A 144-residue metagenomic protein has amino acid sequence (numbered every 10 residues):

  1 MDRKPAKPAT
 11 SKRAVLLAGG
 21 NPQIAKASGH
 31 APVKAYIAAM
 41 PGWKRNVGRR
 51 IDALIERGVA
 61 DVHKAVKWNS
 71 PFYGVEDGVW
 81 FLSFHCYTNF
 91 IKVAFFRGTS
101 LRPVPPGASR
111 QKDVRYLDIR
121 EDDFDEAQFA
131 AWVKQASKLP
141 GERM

Functional and structural regions predicted by a protein language model:
M1-M144: Charge-dense, helix-prone N-terminal extensions
